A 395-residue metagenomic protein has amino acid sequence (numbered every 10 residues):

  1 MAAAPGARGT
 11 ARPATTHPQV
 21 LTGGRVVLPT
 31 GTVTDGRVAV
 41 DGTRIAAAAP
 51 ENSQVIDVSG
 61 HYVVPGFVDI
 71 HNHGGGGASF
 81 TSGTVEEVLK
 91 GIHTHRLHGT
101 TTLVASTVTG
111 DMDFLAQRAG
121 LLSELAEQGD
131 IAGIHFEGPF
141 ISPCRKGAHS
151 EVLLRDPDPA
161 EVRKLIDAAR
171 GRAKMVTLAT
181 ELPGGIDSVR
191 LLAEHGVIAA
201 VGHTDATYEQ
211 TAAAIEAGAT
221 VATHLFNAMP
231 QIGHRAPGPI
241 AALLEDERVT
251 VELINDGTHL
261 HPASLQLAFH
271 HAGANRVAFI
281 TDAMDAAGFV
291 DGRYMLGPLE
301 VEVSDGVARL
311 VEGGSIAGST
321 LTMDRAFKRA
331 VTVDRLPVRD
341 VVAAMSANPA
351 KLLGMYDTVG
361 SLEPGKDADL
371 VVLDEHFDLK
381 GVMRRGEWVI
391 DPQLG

Functional and structural regions predicted by a protein language model:
A4-V64: Histidine-rich, glycine-flanked metal-binding segment
G24, K351, S361-G395: C-terminal cap of metal-dependent C-N hydrolases
G60, F136, L192, A222 (+2 more regions): Conserved, mostly hydrophobic/aromatic
H61-F114: Metal-associated gating/positioning segment near the N- to mid-region
T84-E87, R118-L121, D158-A160, R235-I240: Charged helix-capping and loop-helix junction motifs
I92-R172: Divalent-metal coordination cores built from histidine and acidic residues
D167-F289: Active-site core of metal-dependent hydrolases
A241-V251, G257, F269-T281, A287-L373: His/Asp/Glu-enriched, well-ordered alpha-helical/loop segment that forms or immediately abuts the divalent-metal
